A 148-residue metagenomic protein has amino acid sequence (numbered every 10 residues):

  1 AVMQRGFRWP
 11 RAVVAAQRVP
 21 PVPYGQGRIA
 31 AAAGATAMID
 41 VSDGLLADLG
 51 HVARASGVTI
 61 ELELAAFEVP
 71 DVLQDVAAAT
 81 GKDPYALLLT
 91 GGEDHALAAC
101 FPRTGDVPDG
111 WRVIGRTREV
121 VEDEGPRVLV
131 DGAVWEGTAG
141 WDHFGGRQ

Functional and structural regions predicted by a protein language model:
A1-A16: Phosphate/diphosphate-binding glycine-rich loops and adjacent basic-rich segments that engage nucleotide
W9-R11, A32-A33, M38-Q148: Glycine-/charge-enriched secondary-structure boundary and capping motifs
P21-I29: A short, well-structured juxtamembrane/interface segment
